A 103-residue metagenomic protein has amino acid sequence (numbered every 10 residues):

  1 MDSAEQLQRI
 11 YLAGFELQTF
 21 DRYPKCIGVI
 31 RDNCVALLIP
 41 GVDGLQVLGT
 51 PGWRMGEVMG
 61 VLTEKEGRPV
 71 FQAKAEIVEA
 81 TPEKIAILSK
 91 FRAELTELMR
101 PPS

Functional and structural regions predicted by a protein language model:
M1-D32, P101: Negatively charged, low-complexity tracts enriched in Asp/Glu with abundant Ser/Thr
S3-L7, G67-S103: N-terminal non-globular leader segments, chiefly Sec-dependent signal peptides
I10, F15-L17, I27-V29, A36-L38 (+3 more regions): Hydrophobic beta-strand residues in large extracellular and virion-surface proteins
P24, V29, G41-D43, V61-T63 (+1 more regions): General "foldedness" signal
V35-V78: Intrinsically disordered, low-complexity regulatory segments enriched in Ser/Thr/Pro and charged residues
